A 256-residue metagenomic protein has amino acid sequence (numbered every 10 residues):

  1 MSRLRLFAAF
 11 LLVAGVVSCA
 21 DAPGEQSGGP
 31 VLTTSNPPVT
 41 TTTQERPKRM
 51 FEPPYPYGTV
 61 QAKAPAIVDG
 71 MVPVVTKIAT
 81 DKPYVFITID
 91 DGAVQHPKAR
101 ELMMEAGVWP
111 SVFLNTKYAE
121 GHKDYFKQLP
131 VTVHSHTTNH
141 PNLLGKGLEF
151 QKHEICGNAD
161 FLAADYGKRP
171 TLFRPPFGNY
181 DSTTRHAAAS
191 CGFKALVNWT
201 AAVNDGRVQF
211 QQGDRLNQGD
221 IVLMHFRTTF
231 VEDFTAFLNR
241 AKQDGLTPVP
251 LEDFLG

Functional and structural regions predicted by a protein language model:
M1-A8: Bacterial N-terminal signal peptides that target proteins for export
G15-S18: C-terminal motif of bacterial Sec signal peptides marking the signal peptidase cleavage site
A20-T34: Bacterial Sec signal peptide processing site at the extreme N-terminus
A22-G24, M104, W109-S111, L148-D181 (+1 more regions): CE4/NodB-like, metal-dependent polysaccharide N-deacetylase domain that modifies extracellular/periplasmic N-acetylated
P30-Q44: Extracellular mucin-like PTS domains
K48-N142, F161: Active-site beta->alpha N-cap acidic-glycine motif
G92-Q95, F113-K123, P141-E149, R174-Y180 (+2 more regions): Acidic-and-aromatic substrate-binding clefts and catalytic sites of carbohydrate-active enzymes
R169, N179-Q218, P248-L255: His/Asp/Glu-enriched short active-site or ligand-binding loop at hydrolase and phosphoryl-transfer sites
